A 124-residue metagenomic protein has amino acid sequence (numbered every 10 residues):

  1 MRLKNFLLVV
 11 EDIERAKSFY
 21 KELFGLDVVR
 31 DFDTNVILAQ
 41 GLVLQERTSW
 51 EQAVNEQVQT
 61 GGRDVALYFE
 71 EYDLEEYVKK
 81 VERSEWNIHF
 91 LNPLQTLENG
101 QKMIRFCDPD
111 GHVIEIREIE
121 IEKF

Functional and structural regions predicted by a protein language model:
M1-R15, V65-L67, E120-F124: N-terminal beta-strand motif that seeds the catalytic metal site of vicinal oxygen chelate
M1-R2, Q59-D64, L97-E98: Short glycine-enriched loop/turn motifs at secondary-structure junctions
D12-L26: Amphipathic alpha-helical segments
I13, L67-V113: Vicinal oxygen chelate
E22-V29, E85-I88: Conserved acetyl-CoA-binding loop of GNAT-fold acetyltransferases
D27-G61, V113-E118: Conserved short beta-strand elements that form part of the metal-binding/catalytic scaffold of enzyme active sites
D33-N35, D64-A66, Q101: Short hydrophobic/aromatic beta-strand or adjacent loop that forms the aromatic wall/cage of a ligand/substrate-binding
